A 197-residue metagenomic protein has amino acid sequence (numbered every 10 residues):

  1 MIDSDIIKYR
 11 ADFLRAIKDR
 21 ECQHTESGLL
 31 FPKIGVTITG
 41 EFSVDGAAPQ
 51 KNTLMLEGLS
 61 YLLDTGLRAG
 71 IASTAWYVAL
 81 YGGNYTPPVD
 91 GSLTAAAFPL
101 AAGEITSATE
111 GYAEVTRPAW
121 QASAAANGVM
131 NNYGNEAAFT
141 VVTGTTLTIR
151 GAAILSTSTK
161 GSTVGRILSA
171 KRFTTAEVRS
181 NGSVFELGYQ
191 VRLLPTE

Functional and structural regions predicted by a protein language model:
M1-R150, S156-E197: Small cysteine-rich, disulfide-bonded extracellular modules of the LU/uPAR three-finger superfamily and closely related
